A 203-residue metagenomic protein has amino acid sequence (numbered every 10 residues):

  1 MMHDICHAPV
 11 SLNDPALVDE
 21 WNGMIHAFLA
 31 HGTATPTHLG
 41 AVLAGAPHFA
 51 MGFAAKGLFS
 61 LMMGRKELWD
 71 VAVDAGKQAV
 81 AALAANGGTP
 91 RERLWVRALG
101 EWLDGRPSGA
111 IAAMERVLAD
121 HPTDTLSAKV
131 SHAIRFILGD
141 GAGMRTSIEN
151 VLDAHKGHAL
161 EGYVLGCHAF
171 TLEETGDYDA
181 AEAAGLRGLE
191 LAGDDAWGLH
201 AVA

Functional and structural regions predicted by a protein language model:
M2-E20: Catalytic-center loop of serine/cysteine hydrolases
D14, W21, A54, W95 (+3 more regions): TPR/TPR-like alpha-solenoid signature
D14-P15, P47, A84-G88, H121-T123 (+2 more regions): Short coil turns that delineate tetratricopeptide repeat
P15-V18, G23-G40, A44-H48, F53-T89 (+3 more regions): Inter-helical turn/loop elements of alpha-helical hairpins
V18-D19, M51, E92, L126 (+2 more regions): Start-of-helix register in tetratricopeptide repeats
G40, K77, E115, E149-L152 (+1 more regions): Alpha-solenoid helical repeat scaffolds
G45, Q78-A82, A113, D120 (+3 more regions): Residue position in alpha-helical solenoids
R145-A203: Internal metal/ion-chelating core segments
